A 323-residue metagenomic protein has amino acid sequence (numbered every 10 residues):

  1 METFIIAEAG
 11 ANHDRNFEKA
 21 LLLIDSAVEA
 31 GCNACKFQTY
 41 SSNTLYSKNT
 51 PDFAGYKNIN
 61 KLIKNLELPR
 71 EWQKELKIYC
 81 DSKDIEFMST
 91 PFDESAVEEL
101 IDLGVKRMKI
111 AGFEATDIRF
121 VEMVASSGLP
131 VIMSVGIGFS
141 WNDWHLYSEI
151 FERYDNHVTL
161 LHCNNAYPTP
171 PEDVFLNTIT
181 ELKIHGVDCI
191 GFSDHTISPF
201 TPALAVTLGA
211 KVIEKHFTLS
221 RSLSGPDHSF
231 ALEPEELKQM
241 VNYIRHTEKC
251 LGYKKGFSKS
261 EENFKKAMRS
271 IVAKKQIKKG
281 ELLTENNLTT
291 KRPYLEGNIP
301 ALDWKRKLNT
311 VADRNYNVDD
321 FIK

Functional and structural regions predicted by a protein language model:
M1-K323: Catalytic cores and adjacent flexible loops of soluble metabolic enzymes that perform enolate/carbanion chemistry on
